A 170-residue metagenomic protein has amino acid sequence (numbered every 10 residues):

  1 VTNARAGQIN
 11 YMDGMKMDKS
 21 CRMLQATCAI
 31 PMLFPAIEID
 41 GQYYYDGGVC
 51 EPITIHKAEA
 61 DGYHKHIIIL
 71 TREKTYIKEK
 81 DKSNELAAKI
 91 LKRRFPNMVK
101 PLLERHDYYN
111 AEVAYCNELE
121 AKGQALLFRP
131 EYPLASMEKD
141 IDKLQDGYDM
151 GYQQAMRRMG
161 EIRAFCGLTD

Functional and structural regions predicted by a protein language model:
V1-D170: Patatin-like phospholipase
